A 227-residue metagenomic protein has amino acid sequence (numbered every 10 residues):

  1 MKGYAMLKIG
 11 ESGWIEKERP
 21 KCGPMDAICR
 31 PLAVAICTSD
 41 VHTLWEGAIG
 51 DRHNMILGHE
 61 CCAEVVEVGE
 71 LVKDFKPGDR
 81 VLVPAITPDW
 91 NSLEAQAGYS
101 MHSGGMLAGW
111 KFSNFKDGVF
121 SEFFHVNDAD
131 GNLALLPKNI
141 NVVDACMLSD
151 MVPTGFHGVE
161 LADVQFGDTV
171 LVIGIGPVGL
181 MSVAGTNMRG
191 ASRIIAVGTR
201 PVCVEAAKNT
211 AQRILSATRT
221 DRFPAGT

Functional and structural regions predicted by a protein language model:
M1-Y4: Short structural boundary motif marking the start of a folded domain
L7, E18-R19, R52-G58, F112-D117 (+1 more regions): Short Gly/Pro-enriched turn/cap motifs at secondary-structure boundaries
K8-G10, G23: Residue-level recognition of beta-strand termini and adjacent short loop/turns
P20-V34, W45-E94, P137-N139: Glycine-rich beta-strand-centered segment in the early N-terminal region that forms part of a ligand/cofactor-binding
S39-W45: Cytochrome P450 core scaffold surrounding the K-helix E-X-X-R motif and the conserved "meander" helix-loop region
V81, L135-T220: Mid-domain Rossmann-like dinucleotide-binding core that forms the NAD(H)/NADP(H) cofactor-binding site
D89-I173: NAD(P)H dinucleotide-binding glycine-rich loop of Rossmann-like/cofactor-binding domains, especially the beta1-alpha1
T220-T227: Short amphipathic alpha-helix with an adjacent loop that forms part of the alpha/beta core around
